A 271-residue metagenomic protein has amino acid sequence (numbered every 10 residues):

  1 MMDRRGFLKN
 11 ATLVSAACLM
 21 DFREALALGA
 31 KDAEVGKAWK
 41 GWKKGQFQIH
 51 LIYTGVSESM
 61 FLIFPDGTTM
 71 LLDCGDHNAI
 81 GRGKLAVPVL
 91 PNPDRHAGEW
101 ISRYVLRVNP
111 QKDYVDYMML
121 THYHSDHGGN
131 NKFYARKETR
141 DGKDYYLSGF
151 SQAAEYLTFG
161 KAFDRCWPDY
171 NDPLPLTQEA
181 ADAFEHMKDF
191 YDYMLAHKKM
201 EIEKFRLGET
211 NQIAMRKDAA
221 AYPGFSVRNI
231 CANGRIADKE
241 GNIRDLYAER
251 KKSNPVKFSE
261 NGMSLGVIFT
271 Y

Functional and structural regions predicted by a protein language model:
G6-G29: N-terminal export signals
A11, F64, C74, R165-C166: Glycine-rich, histidine-containing beta strand-loop boundary motifs that form or position
A17, K31-A33, W100: Short, motif-level signal for alpha-helix interfacial/capping segments enriched in acidic residues and aromatics/proline
L19-M20, G83, K132: Alpha-helical transmembrane segments and their juxtamembrane interfaces
G29-Q48, T54, Y104, K112 (+2 more regions): Flexible, acidic/histidine-containing loops and adjacent segments that form or flank the divalent-metal
W39-D113, N261-Y271: Conserved beta-strand hairpin/beta-sheet module of binuclear metal-dependent hydrolase folds, prominently
H122-H127: Histidine-centered divalent metal-coordination motifs
